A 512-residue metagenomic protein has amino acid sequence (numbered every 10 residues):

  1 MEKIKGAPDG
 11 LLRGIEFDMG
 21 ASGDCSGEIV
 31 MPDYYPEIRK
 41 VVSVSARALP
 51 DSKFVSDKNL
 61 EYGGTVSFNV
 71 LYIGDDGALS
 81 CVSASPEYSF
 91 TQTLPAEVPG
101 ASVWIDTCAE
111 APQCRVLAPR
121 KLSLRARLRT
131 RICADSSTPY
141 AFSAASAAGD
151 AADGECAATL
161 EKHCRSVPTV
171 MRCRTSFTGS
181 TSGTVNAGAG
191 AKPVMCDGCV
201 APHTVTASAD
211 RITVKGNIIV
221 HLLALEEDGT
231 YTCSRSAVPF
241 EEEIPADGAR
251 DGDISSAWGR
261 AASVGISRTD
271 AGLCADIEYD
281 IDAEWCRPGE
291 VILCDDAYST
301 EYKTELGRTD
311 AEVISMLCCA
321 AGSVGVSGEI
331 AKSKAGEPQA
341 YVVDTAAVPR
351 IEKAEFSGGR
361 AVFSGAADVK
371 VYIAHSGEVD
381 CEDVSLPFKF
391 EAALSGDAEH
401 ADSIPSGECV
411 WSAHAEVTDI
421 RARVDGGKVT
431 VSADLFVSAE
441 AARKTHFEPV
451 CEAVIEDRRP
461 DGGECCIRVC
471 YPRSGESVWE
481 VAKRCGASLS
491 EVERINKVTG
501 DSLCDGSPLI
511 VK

Functional and structural regions predicted by a protein language model:
E2-E464: Membrane-lipid interaction segments
E456-R494, T499-V511: Primarily a LysM-type cell-wall glycan-binding module
